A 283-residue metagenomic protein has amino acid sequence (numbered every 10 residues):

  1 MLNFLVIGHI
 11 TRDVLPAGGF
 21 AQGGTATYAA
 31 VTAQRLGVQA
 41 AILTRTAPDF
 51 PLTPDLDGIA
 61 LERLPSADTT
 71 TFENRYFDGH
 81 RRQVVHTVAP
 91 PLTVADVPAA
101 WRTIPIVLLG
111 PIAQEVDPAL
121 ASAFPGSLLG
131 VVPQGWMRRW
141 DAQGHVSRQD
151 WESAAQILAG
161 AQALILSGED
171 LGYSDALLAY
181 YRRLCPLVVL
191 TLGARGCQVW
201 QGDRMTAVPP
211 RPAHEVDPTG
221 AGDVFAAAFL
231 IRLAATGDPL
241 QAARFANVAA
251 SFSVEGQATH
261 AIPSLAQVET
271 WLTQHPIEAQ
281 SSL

Functional and structural regions predicted by a protein language model:
N3, R12-F20, R35-E115, L120-G130 (+1 more regions): Conserved N-terminal subdomain of the carbohydrate kinase-like
G8-I10, V224: Active-site metal-binding loops of divalent metal-dependent hydrolases
Q22-T25, H145-E152, L178-R182, V208-R211: Charged helix-capping and loop-helix junction motifs
G24-R35: Histidine-anchored nucleotide/phosphate-binding helix
A26, S66-A67, P133-W136, G193-R195 (+1 more regions): Short, acidic/turn-prone active-site loops that include or flank metal/cofactor- and phosphate-binding residues
V31, F72-R75, G196-W200: Short beta-strand scaffold segments in enzyme catalytic cores
I106-A179, R195-G196: Conserved beta-alpha-beta core of the PfkB/ribokinase-like small-molecule kinase fold
L177-L283: Conserved phosphate-binding/catalytic region of the ribokinase-like
